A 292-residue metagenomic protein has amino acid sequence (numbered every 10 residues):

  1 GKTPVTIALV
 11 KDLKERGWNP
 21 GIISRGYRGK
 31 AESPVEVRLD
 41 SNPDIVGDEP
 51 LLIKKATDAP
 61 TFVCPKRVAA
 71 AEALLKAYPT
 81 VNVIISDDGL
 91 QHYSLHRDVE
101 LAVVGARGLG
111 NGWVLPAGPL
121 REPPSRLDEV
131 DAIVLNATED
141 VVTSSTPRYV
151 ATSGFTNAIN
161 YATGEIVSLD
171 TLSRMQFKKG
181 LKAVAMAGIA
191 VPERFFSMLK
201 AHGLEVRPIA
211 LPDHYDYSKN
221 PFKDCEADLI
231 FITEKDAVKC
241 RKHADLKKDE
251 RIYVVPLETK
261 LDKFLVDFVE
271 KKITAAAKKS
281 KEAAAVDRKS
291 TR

Functional and structural regions predicted by a protein language model:
G1-L39: Walker A (P-loop) phosphate-binding motif
G26-S144: Phosphate/Mg2+-binding loops and adjacent switch elements in nucleotide/diphosphate-handling enzyme cores
L95-H96, P124-E129, M175-G180, D224-C225 (+1 more regions): Short, conserved loop/helix-junction motifs that constitute active-site signature segments in enzyme catalytic cores
A132-V141, V150-N157, M186-A190, L211-D216 (+2 more regions): G-domain G4 guanine-recognition motif of GTPases
T156-E165, T171-D213, S218-K219, D236 (+2 more regions): Redox- and metal-dependent alpha/beta enzyme cores, enriched for Fe-S-associated oxidoreductases and cofactor-handling
K200-V254: Binding-cleft/active-site segments that stabilize strongly anionic ligands or cofactors
P212-D216, K248-A276: Short, flexible loop segments at boundaries between secondary-structure elements
I230, S290-T291: Conserved small/polar residues in nucleotide/adenosyl-binding loops
